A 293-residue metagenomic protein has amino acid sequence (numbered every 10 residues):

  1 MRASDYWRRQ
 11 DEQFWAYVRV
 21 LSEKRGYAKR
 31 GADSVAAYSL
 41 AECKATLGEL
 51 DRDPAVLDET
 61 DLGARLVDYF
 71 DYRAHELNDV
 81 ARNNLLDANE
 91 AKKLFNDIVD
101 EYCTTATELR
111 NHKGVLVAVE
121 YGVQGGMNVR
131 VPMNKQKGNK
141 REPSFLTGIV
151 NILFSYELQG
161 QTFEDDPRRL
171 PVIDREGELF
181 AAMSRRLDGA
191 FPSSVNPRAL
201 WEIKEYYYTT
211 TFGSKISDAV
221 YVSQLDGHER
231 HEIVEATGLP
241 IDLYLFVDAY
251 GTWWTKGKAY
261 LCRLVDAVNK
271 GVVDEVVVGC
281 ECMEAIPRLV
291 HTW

Functional and structural regions predicted by a protein language model:
M1-A118: Nuclease-adjacent, charged terminal/linker segments that flank catalytic cores
M1-R2, Q13, G238-W293: Domain-level recognition of nuclease-like catalytic cores that cleave nucleotide substrates
S4-D5, Q10-E12, Q124-S155: A short, highly charged nucleic-acid-interacting micro-segment common to nuclease and nuclease-linked defense proteins
F145-I149, S217-R230, K256-L264: Well-ordered, non-membrane alpha-helical segments in soluble/globular domains
S155-A182: A short acidic/basic microdomain associated with nuclease active sites
S184-L187: Short, surface-exposed coil-to-beta transition loops
A190-L200: Active-site beta-strand-loop-beta-strand hairpin of nuclease catalytic cores that positions key catalytic residues
E205-G251: Catalytic cores of nucleic-acid endonucleases
